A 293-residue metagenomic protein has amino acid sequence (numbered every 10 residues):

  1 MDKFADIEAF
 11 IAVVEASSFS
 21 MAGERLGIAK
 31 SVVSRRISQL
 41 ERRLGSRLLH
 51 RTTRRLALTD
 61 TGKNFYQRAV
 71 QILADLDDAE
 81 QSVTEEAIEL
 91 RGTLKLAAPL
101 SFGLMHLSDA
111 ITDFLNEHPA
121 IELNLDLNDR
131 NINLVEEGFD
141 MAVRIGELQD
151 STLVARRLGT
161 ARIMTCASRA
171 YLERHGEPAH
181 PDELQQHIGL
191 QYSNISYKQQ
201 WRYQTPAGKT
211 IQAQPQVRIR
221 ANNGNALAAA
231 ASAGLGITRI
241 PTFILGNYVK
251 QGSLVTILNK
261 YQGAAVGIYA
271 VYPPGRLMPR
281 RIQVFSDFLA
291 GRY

Functional and structural regions predicted by a protein language model:
M1-A16, S34, K63, V70-L73 (+1 more regions): Short alpha-helical elements of helix-turn-helix
A12-G27: Short helix-boundary/capping micro-motifs
K30-S31, L104: The DNA-contacting recognition helix of HTH DNA-binding domains and analogous helical DNA-recognition elements
E41-L58, L254: A short LG(V/I)-centered, amphipathic sequence patch enriched for acidic residue(s) preceding the LG motif
T53-L56, K63, A74-A97: Short helix-loop hinge/linker segments at domain boundaries
Q67, A120, T242-Q251, K260-Y293: C-terminal effector-binding regulatory domain of bacterial HTH transcription factors
R91-V154: Central regulatory/effector-binding core of bacterial HTH transcription factors
E136, L148-A265: C-terminal regulatory
